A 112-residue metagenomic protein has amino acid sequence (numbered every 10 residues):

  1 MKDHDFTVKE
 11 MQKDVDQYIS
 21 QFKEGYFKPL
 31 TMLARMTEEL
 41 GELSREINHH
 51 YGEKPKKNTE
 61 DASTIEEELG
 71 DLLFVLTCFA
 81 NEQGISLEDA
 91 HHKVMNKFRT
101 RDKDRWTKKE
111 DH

Functional and structural regions predicted by a protein language model:
M1-L69, L73-H112: Flexible "arm" and connector segments at domain edges
